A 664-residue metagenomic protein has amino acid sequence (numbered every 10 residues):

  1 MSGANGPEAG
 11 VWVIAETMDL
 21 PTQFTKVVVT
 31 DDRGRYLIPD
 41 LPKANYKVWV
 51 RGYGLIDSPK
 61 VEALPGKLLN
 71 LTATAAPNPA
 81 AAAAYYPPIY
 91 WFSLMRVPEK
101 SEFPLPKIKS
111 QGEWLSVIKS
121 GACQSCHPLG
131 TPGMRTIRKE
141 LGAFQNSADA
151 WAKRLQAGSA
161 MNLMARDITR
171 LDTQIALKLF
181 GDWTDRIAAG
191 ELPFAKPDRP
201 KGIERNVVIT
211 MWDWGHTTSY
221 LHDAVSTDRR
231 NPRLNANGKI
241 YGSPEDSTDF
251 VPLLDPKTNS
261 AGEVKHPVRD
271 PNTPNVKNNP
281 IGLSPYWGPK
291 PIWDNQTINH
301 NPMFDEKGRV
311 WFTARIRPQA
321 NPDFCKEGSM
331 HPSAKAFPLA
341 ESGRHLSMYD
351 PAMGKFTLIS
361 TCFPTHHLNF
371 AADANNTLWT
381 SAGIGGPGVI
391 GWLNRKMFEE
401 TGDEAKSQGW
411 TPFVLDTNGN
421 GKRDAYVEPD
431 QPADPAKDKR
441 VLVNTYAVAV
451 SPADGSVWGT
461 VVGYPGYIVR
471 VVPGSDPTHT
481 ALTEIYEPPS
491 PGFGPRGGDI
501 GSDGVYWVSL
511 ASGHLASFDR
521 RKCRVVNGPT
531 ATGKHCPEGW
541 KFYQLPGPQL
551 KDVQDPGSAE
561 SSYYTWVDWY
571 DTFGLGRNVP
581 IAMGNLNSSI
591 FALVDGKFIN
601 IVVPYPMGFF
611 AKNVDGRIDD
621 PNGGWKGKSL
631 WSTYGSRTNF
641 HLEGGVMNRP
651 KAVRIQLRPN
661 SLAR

Functional and structural regions predicted by a protein language model:
M1-A9: Structural motif
M18-Q23, N45-G66: A short, solvent-exposed loop/turn motif at the edges and junctions of modular extracellular/periplasmic domains
M18-R35: Short, acidic Ser/Thr/Gly-rich low-complexity loop/linker segments typical of extracellular and cell-surface proteins
S120-P132, F180: The canonical Cys-X-X-Cys-His
G133-E140, N235, G242-E245, P252 (+5 more regions): Short, conserved, GDST-rich strand-edge loop motifs in beta-rich repeat architectures
G215-A236, P289-K307, H367-N375, P435-D454 (+4 more regions): Structural signature of eukaryotic scaffold interfaces centered on beta-propeller domains
L221-A224, V264-R269, K290-N295, A340 (+8 more regions): Surface loop/turn motifs at the tips and blade-to-blade linkers of beta-strand repeat domains
L515-S517, V602-R664: Blade-level signature of beta-propeller repeat domains, shared across WD40, Kelch, NHL, RCC1 and BNR/Asp-box propellers
